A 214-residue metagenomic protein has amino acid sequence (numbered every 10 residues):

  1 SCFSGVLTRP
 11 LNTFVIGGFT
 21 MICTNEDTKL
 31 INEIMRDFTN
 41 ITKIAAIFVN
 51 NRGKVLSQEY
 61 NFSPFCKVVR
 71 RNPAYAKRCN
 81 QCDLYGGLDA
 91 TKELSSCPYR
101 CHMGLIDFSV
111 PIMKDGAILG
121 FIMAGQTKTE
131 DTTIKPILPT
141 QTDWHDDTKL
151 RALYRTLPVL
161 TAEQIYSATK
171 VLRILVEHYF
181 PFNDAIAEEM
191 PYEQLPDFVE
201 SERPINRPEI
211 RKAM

Functional and structural regions predicted by a protein language model:
S1-T20: Short, Lys/Arg-enriched N-terminal segments with co-localized hydrophobic residues within the first ~10-30 amino acids
T8, C97, I122: A broad, low-specificity signal marking well-ordered, structured residues that form hydrophobic/aromatic
G18-G104: Structured interaction and signal-relay segments at domain junctions
M21-N40, G120-R211: Juxtadomain coupling helices with adjacent low-complexity linkers
D107-D115, A124-T127: A short, hydrophobic, proline-anchored segment that marks a local hinge/packing element in signaling and regulatory
